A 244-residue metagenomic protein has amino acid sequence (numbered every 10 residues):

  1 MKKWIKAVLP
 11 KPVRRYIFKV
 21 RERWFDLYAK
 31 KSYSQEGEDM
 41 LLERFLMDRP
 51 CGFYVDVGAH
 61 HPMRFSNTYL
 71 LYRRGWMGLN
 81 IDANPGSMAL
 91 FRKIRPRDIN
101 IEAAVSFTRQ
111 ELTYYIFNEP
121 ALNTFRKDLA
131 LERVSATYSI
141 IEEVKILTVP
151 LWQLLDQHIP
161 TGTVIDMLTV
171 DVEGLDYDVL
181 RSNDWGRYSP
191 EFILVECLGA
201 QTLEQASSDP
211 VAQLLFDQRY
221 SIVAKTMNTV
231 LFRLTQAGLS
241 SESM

Functional and structural regions predicted by a protein language model:
M1-M244: Phosphate/nucleotide-binding beta-alpha loop and adjacent structural elements of enzyme active sites
